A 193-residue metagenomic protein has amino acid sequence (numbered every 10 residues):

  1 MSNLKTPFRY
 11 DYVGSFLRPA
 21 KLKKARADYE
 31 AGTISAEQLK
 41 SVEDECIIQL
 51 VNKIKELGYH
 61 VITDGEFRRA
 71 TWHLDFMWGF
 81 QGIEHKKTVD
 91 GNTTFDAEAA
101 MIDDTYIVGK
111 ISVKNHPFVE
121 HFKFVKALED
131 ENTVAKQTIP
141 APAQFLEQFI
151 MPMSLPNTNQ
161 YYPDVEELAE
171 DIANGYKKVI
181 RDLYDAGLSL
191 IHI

Functional and structural regions predicted by a protein language model:
M1-I191: Domain-level signal for soluble alpha/beta catalytic cores
